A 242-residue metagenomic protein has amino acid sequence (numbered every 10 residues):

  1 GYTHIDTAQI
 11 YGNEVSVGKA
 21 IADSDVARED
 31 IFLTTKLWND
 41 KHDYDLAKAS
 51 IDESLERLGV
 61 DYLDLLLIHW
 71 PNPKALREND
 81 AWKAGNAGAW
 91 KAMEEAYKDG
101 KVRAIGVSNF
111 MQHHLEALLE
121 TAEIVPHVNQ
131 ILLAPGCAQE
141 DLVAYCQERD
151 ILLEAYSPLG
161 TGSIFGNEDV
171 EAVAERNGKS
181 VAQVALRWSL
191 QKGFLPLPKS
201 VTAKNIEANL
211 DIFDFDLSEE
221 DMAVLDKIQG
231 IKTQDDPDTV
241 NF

Functional and structural regions predicted by a protein language model:
G1-I31, A92, G160, V224 (+1 more regions): N-terminal binding-site loop/beta-alpha segment at the start of enzyme catalytic domains that lines or forms
I5, L63, I105: Glycine-centered flexible beta-alpha turn that most often forms the glycine-rich phosphate-binding loop
G18-R28, L55-D61, L119-A122, V143-D150: Acidic (Asp/Glu)-rich catalytic clusters
R28-K41, Y62-P71, L133: A short, structured active-site edge motif that brings together acidic residues
L37-Y44, L76-W82: Active-site mouth loops of central-metabolism enzymes
D43-L58, M111-E116, C137-A138: Short, acidic/polar
A47-I68, E95-D99: CE4/NodB-like, metal-dependent polysaccharide N-deacetylase domain that modifies extracellular/periplasmic N-acetylated
P71-F242: Beta/alpha (TIM)-barrel catalytic core signal, keyed to glycine-rich beta->alpha loops juxtaposed to Asp/Glu that bind
